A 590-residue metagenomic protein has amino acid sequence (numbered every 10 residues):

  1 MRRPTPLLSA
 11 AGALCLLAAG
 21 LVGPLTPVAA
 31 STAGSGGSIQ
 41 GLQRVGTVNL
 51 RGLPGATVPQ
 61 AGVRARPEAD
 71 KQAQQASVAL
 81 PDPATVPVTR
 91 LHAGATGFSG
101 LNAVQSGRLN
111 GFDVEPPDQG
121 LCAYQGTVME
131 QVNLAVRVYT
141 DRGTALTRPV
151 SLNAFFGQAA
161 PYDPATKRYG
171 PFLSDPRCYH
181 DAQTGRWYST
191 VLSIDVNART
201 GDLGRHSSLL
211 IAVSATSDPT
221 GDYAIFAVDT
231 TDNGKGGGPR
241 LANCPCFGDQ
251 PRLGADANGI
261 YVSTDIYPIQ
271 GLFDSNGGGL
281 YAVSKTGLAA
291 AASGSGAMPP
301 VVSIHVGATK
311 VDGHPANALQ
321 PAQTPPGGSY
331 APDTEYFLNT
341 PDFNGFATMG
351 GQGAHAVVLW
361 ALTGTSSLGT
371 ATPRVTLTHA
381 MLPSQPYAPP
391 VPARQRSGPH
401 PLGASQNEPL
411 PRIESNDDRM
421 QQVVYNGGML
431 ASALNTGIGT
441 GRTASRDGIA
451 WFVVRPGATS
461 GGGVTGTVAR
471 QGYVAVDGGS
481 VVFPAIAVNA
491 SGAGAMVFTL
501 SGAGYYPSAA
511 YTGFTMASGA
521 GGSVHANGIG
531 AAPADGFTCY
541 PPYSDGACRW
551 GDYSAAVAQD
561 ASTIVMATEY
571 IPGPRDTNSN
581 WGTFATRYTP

Functional and structural regions predicted by a protein language model:
R2-A30: Secretory targeting and sorting signals
S31-P590: C-terminal PAP-associated
